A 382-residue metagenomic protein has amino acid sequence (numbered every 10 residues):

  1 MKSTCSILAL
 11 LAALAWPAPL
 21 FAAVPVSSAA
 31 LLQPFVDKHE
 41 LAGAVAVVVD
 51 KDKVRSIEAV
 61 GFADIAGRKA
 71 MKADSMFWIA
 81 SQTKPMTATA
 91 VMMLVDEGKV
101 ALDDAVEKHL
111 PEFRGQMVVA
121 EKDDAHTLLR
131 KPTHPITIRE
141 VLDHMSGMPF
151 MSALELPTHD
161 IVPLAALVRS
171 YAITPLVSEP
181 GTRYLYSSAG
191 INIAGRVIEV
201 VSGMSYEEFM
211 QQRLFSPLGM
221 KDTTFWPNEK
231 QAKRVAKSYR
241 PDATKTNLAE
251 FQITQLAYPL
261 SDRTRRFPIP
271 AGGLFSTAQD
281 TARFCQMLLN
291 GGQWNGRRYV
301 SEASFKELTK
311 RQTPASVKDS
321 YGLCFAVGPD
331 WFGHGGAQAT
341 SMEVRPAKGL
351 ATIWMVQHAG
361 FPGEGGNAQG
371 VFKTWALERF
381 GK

Functional and structural regions predicted by a protein language model:
A9-L10, L20: Cleavable N-terminal signal peptides
P25-F77, K99-A101, G115-K122, R169 (+2 more regions): Short, conserved catalytic-motif segment at the N-terminal edge
A29-L32, A46, D52, W78-V106 (+3 more regions): Active-site SXXK
S56, M342, G349-P362: Short, well-ordered beta-strand elements
G61, Q312-P346, V356: Short, Gly/Ser/Thr-enriched beta-strand-loop segments that form substrate-interacting elements of hydrolase/peptidase
M117-D330: Short, surface-exposed loop or secondary-structure junction motifs that flank catalytic or metal-binding residues
N290, W294, T309-T313, V317-K318 (+1 more regions): Short, gly/Ser/Thr-rich active-site loops of penicillin-recognizing serine hydrolases
